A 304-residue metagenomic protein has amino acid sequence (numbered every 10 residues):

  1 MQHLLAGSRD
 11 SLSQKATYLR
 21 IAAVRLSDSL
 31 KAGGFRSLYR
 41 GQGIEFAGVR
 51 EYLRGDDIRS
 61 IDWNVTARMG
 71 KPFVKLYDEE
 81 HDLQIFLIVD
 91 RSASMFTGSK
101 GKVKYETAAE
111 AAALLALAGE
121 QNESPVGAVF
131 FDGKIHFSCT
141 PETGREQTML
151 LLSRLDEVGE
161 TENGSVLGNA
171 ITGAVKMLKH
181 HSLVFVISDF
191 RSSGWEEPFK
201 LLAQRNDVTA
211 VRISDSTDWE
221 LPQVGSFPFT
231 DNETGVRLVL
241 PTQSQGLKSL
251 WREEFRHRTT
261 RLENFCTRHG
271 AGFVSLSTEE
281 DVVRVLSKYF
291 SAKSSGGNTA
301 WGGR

Functional and structural regions predicted by a protein language model:
M1-E142, G173, L183-I187, S192-S193 (+3 more regions): An amphipathic, basic-hydrophobic helix/alpha-beta surface used to engage anionic, phosphate-rich ligands or surfaces
M1-L38, G48, K176-H180, G194 (+1 more regions): Von Willebrand factor type A / integrin I
Q42, G168, W301-G302: Short coil/turn segments at secondary-structure boundaries
E106, T161-G168, E253-R256: Conserved phosphate-coordination/catalytic loops
E110, L114, S165-T172, T260 (+1 more regions): Short, contiguous clusters of charged residues that form electrostatic/catalytic patches at enzyme active sites, used
S138-R154, S291-A292: Short, electropositive alpha-helical surface patch
Q147-S182, G194, I213-S216: Von Willebrand factor
V166-N169, F190, S277-D281: Short beta->alpha linker loops
